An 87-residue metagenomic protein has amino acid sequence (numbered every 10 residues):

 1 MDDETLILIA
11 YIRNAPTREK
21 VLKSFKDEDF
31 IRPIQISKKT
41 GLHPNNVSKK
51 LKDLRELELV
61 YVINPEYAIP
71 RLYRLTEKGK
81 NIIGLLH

Functional and structural regions predicted by a protein language model:
M1-K20: Short alpha-helical segments that sit at the start of domains
A15, N64-L72: Short, Lys/Arg-rich nucleic-acid/phosphate-binding segment
E19-K23, N81: Pre-recognition alpha-helix immediately N-terminal to the DNA-recognition helix within helix-turn-helix or winged-helix
K23, P33-I34, K52: Residues within the helices of the helix-turn-helix
D27, L72-H87: Conserved segment of winged-helix/HTH DNA-binding domains
F30-K38: Short acidic, hydrophobic short linear motifs in intrinsically disordered regions
L42-E56: Short amphipathic alpha-helical interaction segments
R55-P65: A short, conserved structural fragment
